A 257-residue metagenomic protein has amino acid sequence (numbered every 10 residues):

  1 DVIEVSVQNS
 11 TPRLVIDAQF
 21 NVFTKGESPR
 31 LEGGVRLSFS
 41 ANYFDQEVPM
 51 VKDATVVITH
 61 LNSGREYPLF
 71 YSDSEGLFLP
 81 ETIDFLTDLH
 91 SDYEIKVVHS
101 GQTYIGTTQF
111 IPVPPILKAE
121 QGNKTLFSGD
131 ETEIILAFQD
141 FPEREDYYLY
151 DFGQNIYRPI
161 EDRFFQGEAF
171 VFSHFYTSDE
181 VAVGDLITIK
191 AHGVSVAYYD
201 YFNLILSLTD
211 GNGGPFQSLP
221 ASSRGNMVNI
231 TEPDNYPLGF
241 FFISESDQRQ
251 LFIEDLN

Functional and structural regions predicted by a protein language model:
D1-N257: A sequence/structural signal for flexible, mid-protein segments enriched in small/helix-disrupting residues
